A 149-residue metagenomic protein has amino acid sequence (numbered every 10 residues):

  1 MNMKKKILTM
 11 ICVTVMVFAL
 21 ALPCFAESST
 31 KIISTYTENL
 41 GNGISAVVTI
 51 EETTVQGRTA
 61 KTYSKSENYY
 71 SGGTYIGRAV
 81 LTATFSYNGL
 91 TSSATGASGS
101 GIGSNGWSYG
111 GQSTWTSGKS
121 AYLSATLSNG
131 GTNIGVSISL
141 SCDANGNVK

Functional and structural regions predicted by a protein language model:
M1-G73: N-terminal prepro-regions of secreted/extracellular proteins
V48-K149: Mature secreted bioactive peptide module from preproproteins
